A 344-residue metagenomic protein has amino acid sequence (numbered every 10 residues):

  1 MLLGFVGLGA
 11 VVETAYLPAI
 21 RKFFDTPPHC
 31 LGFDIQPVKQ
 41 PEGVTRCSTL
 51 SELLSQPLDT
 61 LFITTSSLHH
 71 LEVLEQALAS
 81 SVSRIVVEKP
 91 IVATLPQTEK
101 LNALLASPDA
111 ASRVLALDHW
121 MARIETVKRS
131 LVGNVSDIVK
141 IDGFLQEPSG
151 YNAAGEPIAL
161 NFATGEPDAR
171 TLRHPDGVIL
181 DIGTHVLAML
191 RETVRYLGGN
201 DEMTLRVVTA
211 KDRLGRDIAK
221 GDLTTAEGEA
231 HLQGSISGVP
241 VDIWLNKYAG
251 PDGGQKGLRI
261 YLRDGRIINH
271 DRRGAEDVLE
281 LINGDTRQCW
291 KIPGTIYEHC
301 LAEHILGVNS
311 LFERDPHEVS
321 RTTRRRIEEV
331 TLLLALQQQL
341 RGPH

Functional and structural regions predicted by a protein language model:
M1-E42: N-terminal Rossmann-like dinucleotide-binding module
T14, L71, E125, G177-R191 (+2 more regions): A structural signal for well-ordered alpha-helical segments within the folded catalytic domains of diverse enzymes
P27, S80-R84, D109-S112: A short helix->loop->beta-strand "cap" motif at the edges of active sites that frequently abuts
T45-V86, P90-L104, R123: Beta-loop-alpha module in the N-terminal Rossmann-like domain of NAD(P)-dependent dehydrogenases, especially those
T60, I91-A159: A contiguous active-site-proximal alpha/beta segment in oxidoreductase catalytic domains
T60-F62, G198, T209-K211, E303-H344: C-terminal helix-rich "cap/oligomerization" subdomain common to oxidoreductases
T164-P240, W244-D252, T331: Rossmann-like dinucleotide-binding domain that binds NAD(P)(H)
K220-E229, Q233-H304: NAD(P)-dinucleotide binding in Rossmann-like oxidoreductases
